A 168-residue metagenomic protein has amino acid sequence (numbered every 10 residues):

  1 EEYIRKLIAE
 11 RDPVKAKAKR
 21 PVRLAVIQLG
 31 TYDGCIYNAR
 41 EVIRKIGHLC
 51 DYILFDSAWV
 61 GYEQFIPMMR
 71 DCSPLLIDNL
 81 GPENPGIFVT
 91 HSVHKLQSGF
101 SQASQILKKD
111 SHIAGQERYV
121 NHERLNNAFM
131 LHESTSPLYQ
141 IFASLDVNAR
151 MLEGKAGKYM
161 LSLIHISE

Functional and structural regions predicted by a protein language model:
E1-S167: Conserved PLP-enzyme active-site core in the AAT-like
